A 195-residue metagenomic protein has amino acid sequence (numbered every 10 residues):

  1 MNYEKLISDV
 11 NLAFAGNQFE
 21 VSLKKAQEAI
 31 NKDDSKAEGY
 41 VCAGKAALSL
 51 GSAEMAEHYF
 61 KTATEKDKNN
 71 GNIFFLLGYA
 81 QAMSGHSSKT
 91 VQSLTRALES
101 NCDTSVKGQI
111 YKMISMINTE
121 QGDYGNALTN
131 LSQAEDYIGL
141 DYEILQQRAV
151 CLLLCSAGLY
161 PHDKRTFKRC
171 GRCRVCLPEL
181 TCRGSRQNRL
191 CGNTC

Functional and structural regions predicted by a protein language model:
N2-E38, C42, L48-S49: Alpha-helical segment of the N-proximal tetratricopeptide repeat
N2-E4, A37-E38, G71-N72, T104-G108 (+2 more regions): Helix-start (N-cap) detector for alpha-helical repeat units in TPR-like alpha-solenoids, especially tetratricopeptide
A15-G16, S49-S52, M83-S84, M116-E120 (+3 more regions): Register position in tetratricopeptide repeats
S22, A56, T90, A127 (+2 more regions): Single-residue signature of alpha-solenoid repeat helices
K32, K66, S100-D103, Y137 (+2 more regions): Structural marker of alpha-solenoid helical repeat scaffolds
C42, L76, I110-M113, Q147 (+2 more regions): Canonical tetratricopeptide repeat
